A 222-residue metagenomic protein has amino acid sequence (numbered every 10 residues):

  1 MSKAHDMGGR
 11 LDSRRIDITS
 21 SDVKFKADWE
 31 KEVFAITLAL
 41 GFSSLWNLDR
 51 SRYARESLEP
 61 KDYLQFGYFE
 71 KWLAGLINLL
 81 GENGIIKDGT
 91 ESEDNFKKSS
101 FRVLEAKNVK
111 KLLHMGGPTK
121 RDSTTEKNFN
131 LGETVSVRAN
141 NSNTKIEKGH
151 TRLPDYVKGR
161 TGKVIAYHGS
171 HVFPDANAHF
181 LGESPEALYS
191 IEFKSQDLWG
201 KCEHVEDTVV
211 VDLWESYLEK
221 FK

Functional and structural regions predicted by a protein language model:
M1-K98: N-terminal intrinsically disordered, low-complexity, charge/repeat-rich segments that act as generic
M7-L40, G75, L79-L80, L113 (+2 more regions): Basic/aromatic-rich interaction segments and small domains that mediate binding to polyanionic partners
K98-G116: Short, basic/aromatic beta-hairpin or loop at an interaction surface
V135: Internal active-site segments that recognize and position negatively charged phosphoryl groups and nucleotide moieties
